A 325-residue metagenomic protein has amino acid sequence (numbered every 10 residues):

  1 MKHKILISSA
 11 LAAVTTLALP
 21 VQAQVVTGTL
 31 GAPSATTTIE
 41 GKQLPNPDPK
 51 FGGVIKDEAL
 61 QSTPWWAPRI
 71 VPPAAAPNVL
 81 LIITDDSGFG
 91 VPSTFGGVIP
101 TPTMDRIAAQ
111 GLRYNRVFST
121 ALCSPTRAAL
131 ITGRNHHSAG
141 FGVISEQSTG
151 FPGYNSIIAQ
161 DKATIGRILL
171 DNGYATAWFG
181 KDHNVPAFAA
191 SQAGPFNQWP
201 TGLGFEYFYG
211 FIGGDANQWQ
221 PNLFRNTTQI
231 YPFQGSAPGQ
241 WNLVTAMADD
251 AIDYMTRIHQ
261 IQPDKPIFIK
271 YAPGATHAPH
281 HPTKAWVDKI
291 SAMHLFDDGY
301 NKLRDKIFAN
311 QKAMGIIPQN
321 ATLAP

Functional and structural regions predicted by a protein language model:
K2-V21: Gram-negative bacterial Sec-dependent N-terminal signal peptides
I7, G28, H281: Alpha-helical and His/Cys-centered functional microenvironments
S9-A10, A35-T37: Compositionally biased regions
T16, A32, T201-G204: A generic structural signal for short, non-catalytic loop/turn and secondary-structure boundary residues
A23-L30: Cleaved targeting-peptide boundary
L30-P33, T276: Long, non-globular segments of proteins
T37, K42-P325: Formylglycine-dependent sulfatase
